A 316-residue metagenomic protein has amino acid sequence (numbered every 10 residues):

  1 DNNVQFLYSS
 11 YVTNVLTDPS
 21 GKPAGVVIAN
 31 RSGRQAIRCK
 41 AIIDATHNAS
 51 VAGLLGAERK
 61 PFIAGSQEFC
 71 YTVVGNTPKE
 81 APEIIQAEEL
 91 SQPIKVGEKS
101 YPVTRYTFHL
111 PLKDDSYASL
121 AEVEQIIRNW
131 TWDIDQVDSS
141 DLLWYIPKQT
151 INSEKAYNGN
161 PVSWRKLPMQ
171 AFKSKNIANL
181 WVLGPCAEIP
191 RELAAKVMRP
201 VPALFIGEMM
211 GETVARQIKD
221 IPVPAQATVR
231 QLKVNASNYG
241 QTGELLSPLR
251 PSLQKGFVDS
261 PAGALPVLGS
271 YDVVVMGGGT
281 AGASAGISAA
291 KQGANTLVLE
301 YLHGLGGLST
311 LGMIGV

Functional and structural regions predicted by a protein language model:
D1-Q5: N-terminal Rossmann-like dinucleotide/flavin-binding domain of flavoprotein oxidoreductases that bind FAD/FMN
L7-S9, T13-A41, A45-V267: Flavin (FAD/FMN)-binding glycine-rich loop and adjacent Rossmann-like elements that form
D44, V182, V274-M276, L297-E300 (+1 more regions): Structural recognition of the beta-strand scaffold that forms the well-ordered cores of secreted hydrolase catalytic
L265-A281, L297: Beta1/beta-strand and adjacent pyrophosphate-binding region of the FAD-binding site in flavoprotein oxidoreductases
T280-A285, L308: Short glycine/serine/threonine-rich phosphate/pyrophosphate-binding segments that cradle anionic phosphate groups
A289: Aromatic pocket-lining residues of Rossmann-like dinucleotide-binding sites
L302-V316: Conserved N-terminal glycine-rich FAD pyrophosphate-binding loop of Rossmann-like flavoproteins
